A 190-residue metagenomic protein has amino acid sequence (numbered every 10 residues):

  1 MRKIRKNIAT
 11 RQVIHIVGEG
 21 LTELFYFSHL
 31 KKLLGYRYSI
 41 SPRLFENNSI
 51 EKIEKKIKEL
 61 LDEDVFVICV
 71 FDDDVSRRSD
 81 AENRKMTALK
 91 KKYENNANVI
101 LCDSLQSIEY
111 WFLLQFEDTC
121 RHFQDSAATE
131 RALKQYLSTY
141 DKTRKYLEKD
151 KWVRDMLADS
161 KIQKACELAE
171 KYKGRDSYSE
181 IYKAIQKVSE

Functional and structural regions predicted by a protein language model:
R2-R11, L24-R43, E54-F66, D73-E190: C-terminal accessory helical subdomains adjacent to catalytic cores in phosphodiester- and nucleotide-handling enzymes
V13-V17: Conserved beta-strand elements of the Class I
G18, F71: Short beta-strand/turn micro-motifs composed of small residues that flank or help shape donor/cofactor-binding pockets
E46-I50: Eukaryotic endosomal/vacuolar membrane-trafficking regulators centered on PX-domain-mediated PI3P pathways
